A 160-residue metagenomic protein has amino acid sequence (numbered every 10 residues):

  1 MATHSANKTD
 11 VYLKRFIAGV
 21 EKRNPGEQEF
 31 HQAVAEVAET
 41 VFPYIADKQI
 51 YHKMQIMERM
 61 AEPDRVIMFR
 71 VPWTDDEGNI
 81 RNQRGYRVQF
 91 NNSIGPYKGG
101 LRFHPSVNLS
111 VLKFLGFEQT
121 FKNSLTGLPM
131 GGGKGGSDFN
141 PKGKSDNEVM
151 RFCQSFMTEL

Functional and structural regions predicted by a protein language model:
M1-L160: N-terminal ligand-binding/catalytic initiation module
